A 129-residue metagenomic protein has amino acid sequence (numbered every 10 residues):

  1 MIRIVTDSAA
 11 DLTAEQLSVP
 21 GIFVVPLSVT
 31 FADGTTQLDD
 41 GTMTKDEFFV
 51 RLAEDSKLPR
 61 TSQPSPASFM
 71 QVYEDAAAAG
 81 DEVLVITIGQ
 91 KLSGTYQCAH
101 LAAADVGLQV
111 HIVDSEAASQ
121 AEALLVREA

Functional and structural regions predicted by a protein language model:
M1-I2, E74-V83: Long, low-complexity, intrinsically disordered polar/charged segments
M1-V5, Q90-K91: A short linear-motif detector with a strong N-terminal bias
R3-S68: N-terminal glycine-rich anion-binding loop in soluble enzyme alpha/beta folds
S62-M70, T87-G94: N-terminal glycine-rich "phosphate-gripper" loop used for MgATP/nucleotide binding and carboxylate activation
P66-D75, C98-L101: Short, charged beta->alpha transition segments
A79, L84, I88, L92-A129: Active-site histidine-anchored catalytic micro-motif
